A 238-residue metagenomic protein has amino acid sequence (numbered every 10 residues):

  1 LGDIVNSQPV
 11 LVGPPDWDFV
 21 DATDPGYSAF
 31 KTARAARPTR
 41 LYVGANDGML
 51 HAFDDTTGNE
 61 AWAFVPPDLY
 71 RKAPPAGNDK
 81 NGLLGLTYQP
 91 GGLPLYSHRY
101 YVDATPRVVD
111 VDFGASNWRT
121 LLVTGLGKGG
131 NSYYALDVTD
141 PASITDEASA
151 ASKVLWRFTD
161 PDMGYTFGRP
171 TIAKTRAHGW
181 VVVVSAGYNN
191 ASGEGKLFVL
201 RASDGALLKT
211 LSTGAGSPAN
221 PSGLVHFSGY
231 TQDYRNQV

Functional and structural regions predicted by a protein language model:
L1-V238: A fold-level detector for beta-propeller and closely related beta-sheet-rich head/sensor domains
